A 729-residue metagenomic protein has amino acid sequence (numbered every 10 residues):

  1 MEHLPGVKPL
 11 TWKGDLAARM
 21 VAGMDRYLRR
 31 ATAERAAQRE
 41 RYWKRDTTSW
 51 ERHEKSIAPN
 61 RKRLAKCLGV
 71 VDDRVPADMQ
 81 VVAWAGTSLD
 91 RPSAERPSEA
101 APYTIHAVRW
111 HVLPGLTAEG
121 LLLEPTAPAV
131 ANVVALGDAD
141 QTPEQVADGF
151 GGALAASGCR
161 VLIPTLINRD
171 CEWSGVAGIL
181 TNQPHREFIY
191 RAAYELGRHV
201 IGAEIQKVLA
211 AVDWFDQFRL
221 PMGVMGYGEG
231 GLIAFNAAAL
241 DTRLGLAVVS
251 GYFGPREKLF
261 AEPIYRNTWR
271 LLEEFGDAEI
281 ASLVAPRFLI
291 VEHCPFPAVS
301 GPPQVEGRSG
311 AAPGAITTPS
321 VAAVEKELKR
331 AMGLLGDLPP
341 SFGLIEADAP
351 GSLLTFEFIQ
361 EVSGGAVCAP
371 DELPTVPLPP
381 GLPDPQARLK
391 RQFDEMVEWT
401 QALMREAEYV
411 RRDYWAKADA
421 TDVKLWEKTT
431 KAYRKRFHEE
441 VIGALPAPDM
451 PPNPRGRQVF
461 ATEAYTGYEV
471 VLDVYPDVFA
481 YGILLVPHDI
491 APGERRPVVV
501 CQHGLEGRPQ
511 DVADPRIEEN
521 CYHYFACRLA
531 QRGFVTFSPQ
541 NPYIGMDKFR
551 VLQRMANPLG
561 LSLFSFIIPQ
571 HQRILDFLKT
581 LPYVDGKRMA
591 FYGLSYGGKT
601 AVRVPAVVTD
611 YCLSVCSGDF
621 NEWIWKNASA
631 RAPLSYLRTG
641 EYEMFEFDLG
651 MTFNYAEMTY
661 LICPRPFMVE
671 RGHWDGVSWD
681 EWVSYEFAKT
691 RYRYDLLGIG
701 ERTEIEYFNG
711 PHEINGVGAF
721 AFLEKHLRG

Functional and structural regions predicted by a protein language model:
M1-A118, P128, Y194-V200, D213 (+6 more regions): Alpha/beta-hydrolase-fold serine-hydrolase catalytic core, especially in secreted/extracellular enzymes
L123, L136-G137, P164, M225-F235 (+13 more regions): Generic beta-strand/beta-sheet core signal
A129-D216, Y252-Y265, I490-T580, W625-A630: Cap/lid segment of the alpha/beta-hydrolase catalytic domain
V130-A131, S157-R160, L220-P221, T242-L246 (+8 more regions): Loop/turn elements at helix/coil->beta-strand transitions in domains of secreted/extracellular proteins
Q141-G149, I179-P184, E195-Q206, M225 (+10 more regions): Alpha-helix capping and helix-loop boundary segments enriched in small/acidic/polar residues
N168-R169, G254, F296-P297, Y543-I544 (+3 more regions): Residue-level marker for beta-strand->alpha-helix junctions and adjacent short loops that shape enzyme
H199, A238, P302-Q304, G310-A311 (+4 more regions): N-terminal cap/leader regions of alpha/beta-hydrolase-fold enzymes, predominantly small-molecule hydrolases
A210-L283, D576-G650: Primarily recognizes the serine-hydrolase "nucleophile elbow" in alpha/beta-hydrolase and SGNH/GDSL folds
